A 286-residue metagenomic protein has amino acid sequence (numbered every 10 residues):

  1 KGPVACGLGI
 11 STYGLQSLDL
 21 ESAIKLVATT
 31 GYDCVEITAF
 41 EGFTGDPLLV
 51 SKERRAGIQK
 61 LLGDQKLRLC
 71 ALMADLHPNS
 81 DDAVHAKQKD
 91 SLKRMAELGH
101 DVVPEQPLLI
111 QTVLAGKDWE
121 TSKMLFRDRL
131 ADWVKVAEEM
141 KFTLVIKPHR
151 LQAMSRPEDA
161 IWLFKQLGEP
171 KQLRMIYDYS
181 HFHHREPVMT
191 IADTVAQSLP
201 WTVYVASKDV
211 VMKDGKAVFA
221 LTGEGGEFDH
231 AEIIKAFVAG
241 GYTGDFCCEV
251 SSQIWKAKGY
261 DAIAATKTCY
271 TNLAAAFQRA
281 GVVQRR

Functional and structural regions predicted by a protein language model:
K1-G7, Q16-G31, G63, P157-Y179 (+1 more regions): Histidine-acidic metal/acid-base catalytic patches
C6-T12, V35-I37, L69-A74, L108-T112 (+4 more regions): Hydrophobic faces of well-ordered beta-strands that scaffold small-molecule active sites in alpha/beta enzyme cores
S11-L15, T38-G42, A74-H77, V113-K117 (+4 more regions): Active-site beta-loop-alpha junctions enriched in small/polar residues
S22, L61-R68, H77-Y177, V283: Active-site acidic/histidine proton-transfer and metal-coordination neighborhood in alpha/beta enzyme cores
I37-G63, K117: Glycine-rich, proline-tolerant flexible connector loops at the mouths of alpha/beta enzymes
F43-D46, P78-D82, K256: Short active-site-adjacent helix-start/loop capping segments
L49-G57, A83-S91, D118-R129, L151-S155 (+4 more regions): Alpha-helix N-cap and loop-to-helix initiation/capping positions
